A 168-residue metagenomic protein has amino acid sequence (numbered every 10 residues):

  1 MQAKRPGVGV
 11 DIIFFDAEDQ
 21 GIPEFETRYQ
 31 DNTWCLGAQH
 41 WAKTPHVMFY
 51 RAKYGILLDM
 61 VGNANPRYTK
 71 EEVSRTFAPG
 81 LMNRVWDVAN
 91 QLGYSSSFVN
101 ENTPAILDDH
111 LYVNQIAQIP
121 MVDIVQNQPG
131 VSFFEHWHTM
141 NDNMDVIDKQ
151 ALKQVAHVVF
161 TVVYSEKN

Functional and structural regions predicted by a protein language model:
M1-G80: Acidic/histidine-rich catalytic neighborhood of metal-dependent amide-processing enzymes
Y54, V61-N168: Active-site-adjacent substrate-binding region of metalloamidase/peptidase-like peptide-processing proteins
